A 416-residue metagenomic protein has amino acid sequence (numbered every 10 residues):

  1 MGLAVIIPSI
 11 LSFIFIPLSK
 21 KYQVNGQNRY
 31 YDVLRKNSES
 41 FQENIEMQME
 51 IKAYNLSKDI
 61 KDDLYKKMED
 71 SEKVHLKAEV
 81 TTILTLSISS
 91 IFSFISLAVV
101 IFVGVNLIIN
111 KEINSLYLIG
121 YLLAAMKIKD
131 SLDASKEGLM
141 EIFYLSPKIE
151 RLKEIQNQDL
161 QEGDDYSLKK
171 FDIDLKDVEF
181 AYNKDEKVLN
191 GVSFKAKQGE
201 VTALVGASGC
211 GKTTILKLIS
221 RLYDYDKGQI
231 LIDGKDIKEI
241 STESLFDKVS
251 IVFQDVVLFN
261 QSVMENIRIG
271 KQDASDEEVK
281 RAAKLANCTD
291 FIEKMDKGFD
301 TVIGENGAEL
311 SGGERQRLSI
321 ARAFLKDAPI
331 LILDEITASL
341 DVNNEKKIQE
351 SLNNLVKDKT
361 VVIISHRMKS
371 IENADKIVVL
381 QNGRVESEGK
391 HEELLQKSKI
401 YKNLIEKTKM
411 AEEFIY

Functional and structural regions predicted by a protein language model:
M1-N28, F102-I113: Transmembrane helices of ABC transporter permease
S9-F13, T82-S96, F102, S115-E137 (+1 more regions): Hydrophobic alpha-helical segments in the permease module
I14, L18, Y22, I45-E46 (+4 more regions): Transmembrane alpha-helix boundary/anchor motif
Y22-V33, E39, E43, M49-A98 (+2 more regions): An intracellular "coupling" helix at the cytosolic face of ABC transporter transmembrane type-1 domains
V33, L56, V80, K127-I155: Cytosolic ends of transmembrane helices, especially the final helix of ABC transmembrane type-1 domains
K36, F94, E141, K148-R151 (+2 more regions): HisKA/DHp dimerization-phosphotransfer core of two-component histidine kinases, especially the H-box helix
S40-D63, G138, E154-D164, Y182-N183 (+3 more regions): Short intracellular "coupling" helices and adjacent cytoplasmic loop segments at the cytosolic face of multi-pass
L168-Y416: ABC-type nucleotide-binding domain
